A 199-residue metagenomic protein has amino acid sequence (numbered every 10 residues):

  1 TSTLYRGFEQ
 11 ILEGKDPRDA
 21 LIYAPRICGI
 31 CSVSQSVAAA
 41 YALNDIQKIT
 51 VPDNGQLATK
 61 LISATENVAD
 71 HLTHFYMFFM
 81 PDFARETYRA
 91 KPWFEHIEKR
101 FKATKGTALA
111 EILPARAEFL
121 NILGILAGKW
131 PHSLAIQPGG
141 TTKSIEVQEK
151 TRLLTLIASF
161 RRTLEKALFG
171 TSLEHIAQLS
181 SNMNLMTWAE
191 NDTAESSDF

Functional and structural regions predicted by a protein language model:
T1-F199: Active-site bordering "gate/hinge" segments that shape substrate access to catalytic or cofactor-binding pockets
